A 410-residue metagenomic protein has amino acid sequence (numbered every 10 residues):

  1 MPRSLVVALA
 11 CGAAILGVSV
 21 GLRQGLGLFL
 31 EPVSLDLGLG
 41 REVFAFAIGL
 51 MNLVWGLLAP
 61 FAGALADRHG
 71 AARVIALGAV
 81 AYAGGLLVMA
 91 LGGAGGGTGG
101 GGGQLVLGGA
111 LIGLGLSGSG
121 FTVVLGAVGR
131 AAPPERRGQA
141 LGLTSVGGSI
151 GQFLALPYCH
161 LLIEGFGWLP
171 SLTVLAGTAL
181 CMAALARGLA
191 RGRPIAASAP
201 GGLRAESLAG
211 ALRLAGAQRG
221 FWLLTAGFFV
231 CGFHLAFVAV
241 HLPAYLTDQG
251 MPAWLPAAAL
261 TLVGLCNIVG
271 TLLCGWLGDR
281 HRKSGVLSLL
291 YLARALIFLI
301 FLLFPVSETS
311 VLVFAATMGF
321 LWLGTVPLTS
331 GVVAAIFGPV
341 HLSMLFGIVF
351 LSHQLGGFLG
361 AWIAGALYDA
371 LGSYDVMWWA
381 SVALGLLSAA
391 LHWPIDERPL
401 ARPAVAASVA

Functional and structural regions predicted by a protein language model:
Q24, N52-P60, Q152-F153, G264-L272 (+1 more regions): Residue-level signature of mid-helix packing/kink "hotspots" within the transmembrane helices of 12-pass Major
L26-L30, Q218-L272: Extracytoplasmic gate region of multi-pass secondary transporters
L57-A94, G102, G278: Conserved MFS/SLC helix-loop-helix module at the cytosolic interface between two early adjacent transmembrane helices
V80-G97, A293-V306: C-terminal ends and interior cores of transmembrane alpha-helices in multi-pass membrane transporters/permeases
G103-S119, F229, S310-G324: Hydrophobic core of transmembrane alpha-helices in multi-pass small-molecule transporters, especially MFS/SLC-type
G109-V146, G338: Cytoplasmic helix-loop-helix junction between adjacent transmembrane helices in 12-TM secondary transporters
T144-P194: Helix-loop-helix hairpin linking two adjacent transmembrane segments in secondary transporters
V263-N267, G278-V332: C-terminal transmembrane helical hairpin of 12-TM major facilitator-type secondary transporters
